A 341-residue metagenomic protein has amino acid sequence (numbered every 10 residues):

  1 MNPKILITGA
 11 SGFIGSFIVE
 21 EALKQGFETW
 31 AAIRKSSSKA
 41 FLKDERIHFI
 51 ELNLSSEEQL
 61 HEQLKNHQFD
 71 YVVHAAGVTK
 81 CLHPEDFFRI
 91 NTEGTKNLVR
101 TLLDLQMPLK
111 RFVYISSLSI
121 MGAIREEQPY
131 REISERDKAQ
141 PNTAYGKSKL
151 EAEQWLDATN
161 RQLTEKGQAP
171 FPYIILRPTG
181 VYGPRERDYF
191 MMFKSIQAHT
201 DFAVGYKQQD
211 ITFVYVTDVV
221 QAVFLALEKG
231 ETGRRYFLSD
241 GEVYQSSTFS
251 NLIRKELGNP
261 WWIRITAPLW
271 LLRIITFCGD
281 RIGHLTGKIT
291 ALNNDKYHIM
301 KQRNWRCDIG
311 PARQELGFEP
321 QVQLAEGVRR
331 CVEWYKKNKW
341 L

Functional and structural regions predicted by a protein language model:
I5-Q25: N-terminal Rossmann NAD(P)H-binding glycine-rich loop of SDR-like oxidoreductase domains
H48, L52-E93, M121-A123: NAD(P)H-binding glycine-rich loop region in Rossmannoid oxidoreductase-like domains and their noncatalytic homologs
H74, K96-A144, T164: Conserved Rossmann-fold NAD(P)-dependent oxidoreductase catalytic core, especially the SDR/UDP-sugar
Q140-I174: Active-site Tyr-X1-5-Lys
E151, E186-M191, G205-L227, G233-R234 (+1 more regions): Substrate-positioning beta->alpha
V216, N251, T276-E319: Conserved C-terminal active-site "lid" loop/helix of NAD(P)H-dependent oxidoreductases that clamps the redox cofactor
A226-A291, A325, R329-R330: Mid/C-terminal beta-alpha module of Rossmann-like enzyme folds, strongest in SDR-family dehydrogenases/epimerases
C307-E315, E319-L341: Amphipathic terminal alpha-helices
